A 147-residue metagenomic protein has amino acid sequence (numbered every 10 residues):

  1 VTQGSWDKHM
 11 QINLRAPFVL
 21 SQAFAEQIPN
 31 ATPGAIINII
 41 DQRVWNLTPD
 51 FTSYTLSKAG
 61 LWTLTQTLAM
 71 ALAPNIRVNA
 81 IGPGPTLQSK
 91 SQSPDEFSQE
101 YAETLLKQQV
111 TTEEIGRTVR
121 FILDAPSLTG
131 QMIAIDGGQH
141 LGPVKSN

Functional and structural regions predicted by a protein language model:
T2-D7, E100: Substrate-binding pocket helix/loop in short-chain dehydrogenase/reductase
L20-F24, I28, L64-T65, T118: Hydrophobic positions on the long internal alpha-helix of Rossmann-like NAD(P)-dependent oxidoreductase domains
A35-G60, T65-A73, P85: Catalytic loop of short-chain dehydrogenase/reductase
W62, L72-T86, L128-I135: Conserved Rossmann-fold SDR core element
G82-P94, V144: Short beta-loop-alpha junction of Rossmann-like oxidoreductase domains
D95-E114: Catalytic Tyr-x(3-8)-Lys segment
T112-I135, H140: C-terminal substrate-recognition "lid" of short-chain dehydrogenase/reductases
